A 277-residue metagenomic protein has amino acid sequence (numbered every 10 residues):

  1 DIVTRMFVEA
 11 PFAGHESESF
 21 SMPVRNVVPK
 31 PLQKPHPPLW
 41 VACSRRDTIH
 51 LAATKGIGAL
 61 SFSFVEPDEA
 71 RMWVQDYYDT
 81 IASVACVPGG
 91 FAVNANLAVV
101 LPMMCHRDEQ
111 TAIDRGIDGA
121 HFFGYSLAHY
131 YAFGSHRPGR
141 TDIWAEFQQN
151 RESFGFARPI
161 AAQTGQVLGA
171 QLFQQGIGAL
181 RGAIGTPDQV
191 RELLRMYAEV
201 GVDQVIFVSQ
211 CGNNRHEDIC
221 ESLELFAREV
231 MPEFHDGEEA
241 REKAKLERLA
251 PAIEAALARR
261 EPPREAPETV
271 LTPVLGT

Functional and structural regions predicted by a protein language model:
D1-K30, D68-V202, M231, H235-T277: An alpha-helical appendage that flanks or caps ligand/catalytic pockets
L39-A42, I57-F62, A95-P102, V205-F207: Hydrophobic faces of well-ordered beta-strands that scaffold small-molecule active sites in alpha/beta enzyme cores
S44-R45, I49-V74, Y78: A conserved active-site cap/scaffold subdomain adjacent to cofactor or substrate pockets
S44-R46, F64-V65, P102-M104, Q210-G212: Active-site beta-loop-alpha junctions enriched in small/polar residues
T48-I49, D68-E69, H106-D108, G212-E217: Flexible loop/turn segments at secondary-structure boundaries
F64-P67, S135, F207-L223: Glycine-rich, proline-tolerant flexible connector loops at the mouths of alpha/beta enzymes
L194, E221, L225-F226: Amphipathic alpha-helical/coiled-coil segments positioned at domain termini
